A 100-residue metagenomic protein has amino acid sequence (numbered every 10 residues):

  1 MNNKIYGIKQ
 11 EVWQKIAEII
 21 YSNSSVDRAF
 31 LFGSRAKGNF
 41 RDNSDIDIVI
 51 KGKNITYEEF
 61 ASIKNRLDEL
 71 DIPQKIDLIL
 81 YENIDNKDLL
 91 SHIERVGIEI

Functional and structural regions predicted by a protein language model:
M1-R28, A36-D42, K51-I100: Catalytic core of pol beta-like nucleotidyltransferases
